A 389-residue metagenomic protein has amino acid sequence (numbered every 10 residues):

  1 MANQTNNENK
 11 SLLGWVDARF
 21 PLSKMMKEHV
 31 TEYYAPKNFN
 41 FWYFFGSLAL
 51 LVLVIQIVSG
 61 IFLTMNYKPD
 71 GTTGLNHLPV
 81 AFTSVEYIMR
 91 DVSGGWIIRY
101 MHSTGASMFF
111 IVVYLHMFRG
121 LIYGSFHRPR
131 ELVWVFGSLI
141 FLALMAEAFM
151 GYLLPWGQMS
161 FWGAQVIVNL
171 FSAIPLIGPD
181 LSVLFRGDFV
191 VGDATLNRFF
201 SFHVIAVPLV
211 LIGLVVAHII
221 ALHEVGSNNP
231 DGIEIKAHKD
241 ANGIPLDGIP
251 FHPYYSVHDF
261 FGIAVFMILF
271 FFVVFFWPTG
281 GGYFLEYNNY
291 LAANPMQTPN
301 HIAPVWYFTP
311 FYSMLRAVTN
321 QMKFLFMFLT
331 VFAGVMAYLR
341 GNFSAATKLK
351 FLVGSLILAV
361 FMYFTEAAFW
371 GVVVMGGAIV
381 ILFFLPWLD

Functional and structural regions predicted by a protein language model:
A2-M108, V112-D389: Membrane-embedded and interfacial regions of multi-pass energy-transducing membrane proteins
